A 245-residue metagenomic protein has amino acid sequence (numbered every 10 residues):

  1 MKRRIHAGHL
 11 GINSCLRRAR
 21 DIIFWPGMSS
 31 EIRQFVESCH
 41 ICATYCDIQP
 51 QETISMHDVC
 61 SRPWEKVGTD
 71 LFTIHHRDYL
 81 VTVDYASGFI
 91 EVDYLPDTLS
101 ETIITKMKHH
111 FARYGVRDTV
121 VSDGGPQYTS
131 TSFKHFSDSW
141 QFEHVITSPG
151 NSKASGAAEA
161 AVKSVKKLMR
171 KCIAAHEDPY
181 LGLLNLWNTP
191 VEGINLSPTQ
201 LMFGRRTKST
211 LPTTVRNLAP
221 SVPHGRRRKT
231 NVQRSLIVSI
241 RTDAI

Functional and structural regions predicted by a protein language model:
M1, I5, H9-I12, R17 (+4 more regions): Retroviral integrase
V165, P179-L186: AAA+ P-loop ATPase catalytic core
L168, C172, L186-T189, G193: Change "in soluble alpha/beta enzymes" to "in soluble alpha/beta proteins
K171-L181: Short, charged, surface-exposed loops that flank catalytic or proteolytic processing sites
